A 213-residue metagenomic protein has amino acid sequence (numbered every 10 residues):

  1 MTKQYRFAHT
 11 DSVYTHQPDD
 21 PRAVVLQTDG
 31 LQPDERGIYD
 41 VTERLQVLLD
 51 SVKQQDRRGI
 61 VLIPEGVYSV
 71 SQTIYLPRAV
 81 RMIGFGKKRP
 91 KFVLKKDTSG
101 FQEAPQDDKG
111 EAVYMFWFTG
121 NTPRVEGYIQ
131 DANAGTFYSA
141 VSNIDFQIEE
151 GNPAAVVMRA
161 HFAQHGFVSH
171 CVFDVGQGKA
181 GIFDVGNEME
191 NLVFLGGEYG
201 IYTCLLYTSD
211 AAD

Functional and structural regions predicted by a protein language model:
M1-L62, V70-E149, A154-V157, H161-S169 (+3 more regions): Extracellular "leader-to-stem" segments immediately downstream of a signal peptide or signal-anchor in secreted/lumenal
Y68, F146, F173, A211: Hydrophobic pocket-lining residues within nucleotide cofactor-binding pockets
Y207-D213: Conserved small/polar residues in nucleotide/adenosyl-binding loops
